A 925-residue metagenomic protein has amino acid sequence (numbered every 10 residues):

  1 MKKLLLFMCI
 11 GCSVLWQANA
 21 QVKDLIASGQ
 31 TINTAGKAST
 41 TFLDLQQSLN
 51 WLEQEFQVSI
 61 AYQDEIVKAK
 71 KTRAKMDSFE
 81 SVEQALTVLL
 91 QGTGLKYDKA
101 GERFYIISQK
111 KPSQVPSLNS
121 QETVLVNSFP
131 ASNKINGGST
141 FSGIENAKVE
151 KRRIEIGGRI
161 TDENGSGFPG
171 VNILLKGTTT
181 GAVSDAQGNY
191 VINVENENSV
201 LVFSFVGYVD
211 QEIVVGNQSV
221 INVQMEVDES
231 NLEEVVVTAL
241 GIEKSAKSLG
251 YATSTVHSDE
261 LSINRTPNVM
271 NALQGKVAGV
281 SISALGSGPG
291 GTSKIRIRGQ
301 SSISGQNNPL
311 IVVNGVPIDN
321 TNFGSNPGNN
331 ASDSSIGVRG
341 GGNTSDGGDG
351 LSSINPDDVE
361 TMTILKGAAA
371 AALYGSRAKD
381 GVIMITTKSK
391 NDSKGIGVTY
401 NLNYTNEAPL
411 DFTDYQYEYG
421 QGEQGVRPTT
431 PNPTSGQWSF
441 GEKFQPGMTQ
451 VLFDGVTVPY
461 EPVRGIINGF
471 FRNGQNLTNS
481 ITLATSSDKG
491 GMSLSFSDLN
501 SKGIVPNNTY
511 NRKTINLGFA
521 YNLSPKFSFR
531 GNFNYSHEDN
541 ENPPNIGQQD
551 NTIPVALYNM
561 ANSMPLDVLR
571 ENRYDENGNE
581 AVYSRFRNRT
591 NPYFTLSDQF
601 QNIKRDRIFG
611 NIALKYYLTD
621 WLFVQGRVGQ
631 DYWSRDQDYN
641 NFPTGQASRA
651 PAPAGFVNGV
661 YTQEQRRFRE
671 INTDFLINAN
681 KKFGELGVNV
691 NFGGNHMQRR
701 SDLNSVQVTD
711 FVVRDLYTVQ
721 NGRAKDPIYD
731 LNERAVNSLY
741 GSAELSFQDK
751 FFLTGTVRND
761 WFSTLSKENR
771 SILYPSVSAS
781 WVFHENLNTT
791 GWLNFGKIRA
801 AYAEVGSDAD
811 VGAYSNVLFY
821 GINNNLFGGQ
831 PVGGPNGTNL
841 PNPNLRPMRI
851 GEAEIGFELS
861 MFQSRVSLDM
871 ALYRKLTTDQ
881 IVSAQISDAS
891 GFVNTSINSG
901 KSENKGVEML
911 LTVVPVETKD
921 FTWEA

Functional and structural regions predicted by a protein language model:
M1-K2, P327-G328, K379, Y415-Y417 (+5 more regions): Short secondary-structure boundary/capping segments
M1-N516, Y521-L523, S528-R530, F609: Short, small/polar-rich motifs associated with maturation and membrane association, primarily at protein termini
I242-L249, D454-E461, R585-R589, Q646-S648 (+2 more regions): Flexible hinge/switch segments at interdomain interfaces of large molecular machines
A284, T292-I295, N545, E785-K797: Short, surface-exposed recognition loops and adjoining beta-strand edges that mediate ligand/DNA contacts, enriched
N308, R512, G518-F527, N532-H537 (+2 more regions): Extracellular/periplasmic, surface-exposed regions of secreted and cell-surface proteins
G328-D349, Y460, N562-E576, T718-I728 (+1 more regions): Surface-exposed acidic, glycine/proline-enriched linker/cap segments that occur as 15-30-residue helix-coil
T413-G447, S536-V582, Y639, G796-N825 (+1 more regions): A surface-exposed, glycine/aromatic-enriched loop/edge motif typical of exported proteins
